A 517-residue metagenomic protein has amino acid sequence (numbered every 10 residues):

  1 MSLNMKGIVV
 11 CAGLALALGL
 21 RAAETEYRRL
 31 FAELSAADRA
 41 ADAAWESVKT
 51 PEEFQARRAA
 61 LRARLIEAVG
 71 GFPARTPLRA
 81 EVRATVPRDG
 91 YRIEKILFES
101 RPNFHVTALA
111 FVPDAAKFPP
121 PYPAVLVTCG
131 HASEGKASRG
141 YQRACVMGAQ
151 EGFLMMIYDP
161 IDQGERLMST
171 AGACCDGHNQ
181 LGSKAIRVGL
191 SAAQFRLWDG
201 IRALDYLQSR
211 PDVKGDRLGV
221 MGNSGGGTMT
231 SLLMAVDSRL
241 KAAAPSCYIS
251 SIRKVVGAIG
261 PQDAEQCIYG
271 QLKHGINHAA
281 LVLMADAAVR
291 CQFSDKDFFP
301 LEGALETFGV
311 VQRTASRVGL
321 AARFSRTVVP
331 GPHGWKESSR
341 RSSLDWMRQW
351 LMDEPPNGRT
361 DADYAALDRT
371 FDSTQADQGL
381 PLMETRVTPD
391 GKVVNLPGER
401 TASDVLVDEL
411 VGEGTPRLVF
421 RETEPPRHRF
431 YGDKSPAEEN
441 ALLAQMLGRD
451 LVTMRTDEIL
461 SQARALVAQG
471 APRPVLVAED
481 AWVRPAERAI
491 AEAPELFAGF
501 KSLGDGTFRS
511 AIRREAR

Functional and structural regions predicted by a protein language model:
M1-V9: Bacterial N-terminal signal peptides that target proteins for export
V9-A17: Bacterial N-terminal signal peptides
A22-V106, K117-P120, A285-A287, Q292-R417 (+3 more regions): Alpha/beta-hydrolase-fold serine-hydrolase catalytic core, especially in secreted/extracellular enzymes
R58-A59, D162-S209, N223, L232-A235 (+4 more regions): Accessory cap/linker subdomain of secreted extracellular hydrolases
F111, T128, Y158, M221-N223 (+9 more regions): Generic beta-strand/beta-sheet core signal
K117-I201, Y206-S209, I249-P261, T401-A465 (+1 more regions): Cap/lid segment of the alpha/beta-hydrolase catalytic domain
A132, R202-K273, V405, S461-A516: Primarily recognizes the serine-hydrolase "nucleophile elbow" in alpha/beta-hydrolase and SGNH/GDSL folds
M221-R253, P261, Q271-A280, A285-V318 (+2 more regions): Catalytic-domain carbohydrate-binding cleft regions of carbohydrate-active enzymes
